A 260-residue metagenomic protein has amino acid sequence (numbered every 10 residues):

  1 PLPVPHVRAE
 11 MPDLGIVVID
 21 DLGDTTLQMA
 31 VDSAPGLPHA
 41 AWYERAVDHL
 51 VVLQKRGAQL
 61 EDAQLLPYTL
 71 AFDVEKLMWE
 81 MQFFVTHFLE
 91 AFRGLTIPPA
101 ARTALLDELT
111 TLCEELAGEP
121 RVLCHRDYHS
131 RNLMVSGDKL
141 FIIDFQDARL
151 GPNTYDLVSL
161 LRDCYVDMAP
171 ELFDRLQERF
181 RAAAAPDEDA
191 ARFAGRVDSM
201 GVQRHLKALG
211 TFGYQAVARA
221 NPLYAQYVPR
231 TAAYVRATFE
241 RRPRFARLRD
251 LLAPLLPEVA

Functional and structural regions predicted by a protein language model:
P1-W79, F83, E90: ATP-binding pocket architecture of kinase catalytic cores
V17, L109-S159, C164-D167: Active-site acidic catalytic loop and adjacent metal/ATP-binding pocket of ATP-dependent phosphoryl transfer enzymes
H39, I97-A101, G195-D198, A220-Y224 (+1 more regions): Residue-level recognition of alpha-helical structural elements
H39-A46, L77, R102-L105, V202 (+1 more regions): Hydrophobic packing residues in well-ordered alpha-helices of helical domains and bundles
A58-L70, E75, E80-L123, E188-A191: An alpha-helical support segment within catalytic cores of ATP-dependent transferases
K76, P120, H125, R149-L150 (+1 more regions): Secondary-structure capping and boundary motifs in well-ordered enzyme cores
Q82-F92, N153-E188, S199-R219, T231-F239: Active-site activation/catalytic loop segments of kinase-like enzymes and analogous catalytic loops in related
G210-A260: ATP/Mg2+ or Mg2+-diphosphate-binding catalytic cores that bind nucleotide phosphates or diphosphates via glycine-rich
